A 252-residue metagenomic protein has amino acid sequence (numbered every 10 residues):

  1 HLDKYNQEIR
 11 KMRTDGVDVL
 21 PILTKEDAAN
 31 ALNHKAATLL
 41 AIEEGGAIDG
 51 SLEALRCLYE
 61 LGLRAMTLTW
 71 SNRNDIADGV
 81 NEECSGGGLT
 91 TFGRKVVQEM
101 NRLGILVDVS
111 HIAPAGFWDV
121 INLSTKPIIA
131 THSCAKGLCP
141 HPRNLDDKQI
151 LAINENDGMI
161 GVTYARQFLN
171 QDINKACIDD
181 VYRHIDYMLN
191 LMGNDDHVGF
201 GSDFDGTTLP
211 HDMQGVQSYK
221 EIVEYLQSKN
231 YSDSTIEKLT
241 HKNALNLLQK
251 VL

Functional and structural regions predicted by a protein language model:
H1-L52, L68, A77-S85, L89-R94 (+2 more regions): A metal-dependent hydrolase metal-coordination microenvironment
L20, A37-A41, R64-A65, G104-D108 (+3 more regions): Structural preference for beta-strand elements that scaffold enzyme active sites
T24, G62, V107, H132 (+3 more regions): Conserved, mostly hydrophobic/aromatic
D27-A29, A47-I48, N72-A77, I112-W118 (+3 more regions): Active-site environment of divalent metal-dependent phosphoester hydrolases
G50-E60, E82-I129, P142-N156, D179-D196: Histidine/acidic residue-rich metal-binding segments in metalloenzymes
A77-D78, W118-S124, P140-L145, L169-I185 (+2 more regions): Histidine/acidic-residue-rich catalytic or RNA/ligand-binding cores of hydrolases and nuclease-related proteins
T163-Y164, M192-V216: Short acidic/histidine-rich active-site segments
Q214-L252: Mid-to-C-terminal alpha-helical segments outside catalytic/metal-binding sites
